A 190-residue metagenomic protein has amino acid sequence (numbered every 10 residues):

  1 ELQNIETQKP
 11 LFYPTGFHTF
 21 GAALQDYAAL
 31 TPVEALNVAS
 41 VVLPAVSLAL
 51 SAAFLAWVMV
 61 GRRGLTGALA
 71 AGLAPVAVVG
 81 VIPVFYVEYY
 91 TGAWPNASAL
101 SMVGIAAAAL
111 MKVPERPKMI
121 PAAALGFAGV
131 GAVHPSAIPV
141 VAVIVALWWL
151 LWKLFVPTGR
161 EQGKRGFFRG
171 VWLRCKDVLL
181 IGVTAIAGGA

Functional and structural regions predicted by a protein language model:
E1-M102: Active-site lumenal/periplasmic loops and adjacent helix-entry segments of GT-C-fold, multi-pass membrane
Y27-A28, G80-V81, G129-A137, A187: Transmembrane helix irregularities
L69-L73, I120-L125, I138, A142 (+1 more regions): Hydrophobic alpha-helical transmembrane segments
V78, V183-A190: Transmembrane signal-anchor helices characteristic of membrane glycosylation enzymes that use polyprenol
T91-P95, G131-L147: Helix-loop-helix junctions and helix-breaking kinks within/between transmembrane helices of multi-pass membrane
A97-E115: Specific aromatic-rich, kink-prone transmembrane helix
A109, M119-P135: Membrane-interface alpha helices of multi-pass inner-membrane proteins
V140-A185: Perimembrane helix-loop-helix junctions
